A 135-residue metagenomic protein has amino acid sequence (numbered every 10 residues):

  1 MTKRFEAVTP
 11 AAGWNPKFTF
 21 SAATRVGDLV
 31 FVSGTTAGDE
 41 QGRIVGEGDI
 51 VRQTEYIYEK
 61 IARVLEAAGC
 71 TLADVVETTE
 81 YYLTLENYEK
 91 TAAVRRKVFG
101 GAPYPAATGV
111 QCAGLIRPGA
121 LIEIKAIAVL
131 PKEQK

Functional and structural regions predicted by a protein language model:
M1-E59, R63-V76, Y82-K135: N-terminal presequence-like segments and the immediate start of the first folded domain
